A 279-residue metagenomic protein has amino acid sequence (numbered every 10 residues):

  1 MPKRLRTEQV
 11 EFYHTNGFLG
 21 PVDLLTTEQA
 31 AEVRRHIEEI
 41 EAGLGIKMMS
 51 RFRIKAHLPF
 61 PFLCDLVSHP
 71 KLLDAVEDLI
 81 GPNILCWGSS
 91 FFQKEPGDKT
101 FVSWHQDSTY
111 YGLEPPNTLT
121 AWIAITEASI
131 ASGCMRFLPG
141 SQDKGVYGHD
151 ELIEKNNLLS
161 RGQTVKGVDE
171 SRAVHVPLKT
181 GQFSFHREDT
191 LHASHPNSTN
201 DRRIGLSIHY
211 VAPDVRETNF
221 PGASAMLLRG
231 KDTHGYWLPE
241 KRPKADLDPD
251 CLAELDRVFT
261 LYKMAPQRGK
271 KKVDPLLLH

Functional and structural regions predicted by a protein language model:
M1-L113, D150: Non-heme Fe(II)-dependent double-stranded beta-helix
T26-T27, F92-K94, T109, A128-I130 (+3 more regions): Short, solvent-exposed loop/turn segments at secondary-structure junctions
G43, T190-L191, H195-H279: Non-heme Fe(II)/2-oxoglutarate
P59, W87, N117, A131-G133 (+2 more regions): Residues that flank catalytic or metal-binding motifs in active/ligand-binding sites
H105, G112-I130, P177, F185 (+1 more regions): Short, conserved beta-strand element in jelly-roll/cupin
Q106, L158-E170, R202, F220-L227: Short, surface-exposed loop/helix-turn segments at secondary-structure junctions that function as lids/hinges flanking
L113-N117, G167, N200-R202: A generic structural micro-feature
I130-H195: Double-stranded beta-helix
